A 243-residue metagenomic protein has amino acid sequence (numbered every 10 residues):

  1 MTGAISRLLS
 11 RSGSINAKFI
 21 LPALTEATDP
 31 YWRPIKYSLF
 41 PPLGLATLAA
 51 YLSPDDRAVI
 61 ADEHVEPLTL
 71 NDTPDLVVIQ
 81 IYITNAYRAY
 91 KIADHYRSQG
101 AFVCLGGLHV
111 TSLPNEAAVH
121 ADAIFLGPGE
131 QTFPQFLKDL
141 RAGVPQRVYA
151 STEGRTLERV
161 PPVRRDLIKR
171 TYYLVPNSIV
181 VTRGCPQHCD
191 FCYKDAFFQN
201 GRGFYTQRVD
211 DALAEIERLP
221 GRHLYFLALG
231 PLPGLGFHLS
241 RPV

Functional and structural regions predicted by a protein language model:
T2-L39: Short glycine-rich His-centered loop
I5-S10, R141-T182: N-terminal [4Fe-4S]-dependent radical SAM core
G13-I15, D75, N177, R222: Nucleotide donor/acceptor-binding cores
I20-P22, A61, Q80, G106 (+2 more regions): Short hydrophobic segments within beta-strands
P22-T25, Y82, G129, F197 (+1 more regions): Flexible loop residues that form catalytic and substrate-binding hotspots at small-molecule/glycan-binding clefts
L24-A27, V65, V110, G230-P233: Short, glycine/serine-rich, charged loops/turns that create anion-binding and catalytic segments at active sites
G44, L48-R159: Glycine-rich beta-alpha loop elements in corrinoid/cobalamin-binding modules across cobalamin-dependent enzymes
P161-V243: Radical SAM [4Fe-4S] cluster-binding motif and immediate context
